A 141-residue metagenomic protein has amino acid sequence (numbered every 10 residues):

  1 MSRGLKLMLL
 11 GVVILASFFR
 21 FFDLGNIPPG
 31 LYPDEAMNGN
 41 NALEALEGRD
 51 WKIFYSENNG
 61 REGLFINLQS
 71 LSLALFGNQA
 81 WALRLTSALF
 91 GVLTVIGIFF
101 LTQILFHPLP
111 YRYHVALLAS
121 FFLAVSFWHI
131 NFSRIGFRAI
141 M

Functional and structural regions predicted by a protein language model:
S2-M141: Membrane-integral, polyisoprenol-dependent glycosyltransferases of the GT-C/oligosaccharyltransferase superfamily
